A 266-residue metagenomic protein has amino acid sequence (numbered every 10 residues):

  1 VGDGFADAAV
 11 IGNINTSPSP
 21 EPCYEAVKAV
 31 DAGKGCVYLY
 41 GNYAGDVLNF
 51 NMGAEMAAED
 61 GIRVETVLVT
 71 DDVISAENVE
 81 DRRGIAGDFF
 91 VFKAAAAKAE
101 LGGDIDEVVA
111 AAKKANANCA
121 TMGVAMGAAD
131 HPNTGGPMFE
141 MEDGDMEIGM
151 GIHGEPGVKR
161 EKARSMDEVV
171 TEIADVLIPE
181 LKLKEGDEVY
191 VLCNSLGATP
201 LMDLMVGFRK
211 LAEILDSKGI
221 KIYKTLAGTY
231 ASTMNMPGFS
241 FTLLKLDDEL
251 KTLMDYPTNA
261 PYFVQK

Functional and structural regions predicted by a protein language model:
V1-G33: Glycine-rich oxoanion-binding loops at beta->alpha junctions
G4-I14, A58-R82, S217-I222: Short, acidic/small-residue loops that bind anionic groups at enzyme active sites
A6-A9, N13, G35-A44, N51-A54 (+3 more regions): Short glycine-rich or small-residue beta-strand-to-loop segments that form or flank ligand, phosphate, metal/Fe-S
P20-Y24, G45-N51, S75-E77: Short glycine/serine/threonine-rich phosphate/pyrophosphate-binding segments that cradle anionic phosphate groups
V47-G61, D203-R209: Short Gly/Thr/Asp-enriched flexible loops that form oxyanion-binding sites at enzyme active sites
V67-N118: Short alpha-helices
L101-V206: Mixed-charge interfacial surface used for oligomerization/domain docking and macromolecular partner engagement
V176, L181-K266: C-terminal non-catalytic interaction/assembly regions of soluble proteins
